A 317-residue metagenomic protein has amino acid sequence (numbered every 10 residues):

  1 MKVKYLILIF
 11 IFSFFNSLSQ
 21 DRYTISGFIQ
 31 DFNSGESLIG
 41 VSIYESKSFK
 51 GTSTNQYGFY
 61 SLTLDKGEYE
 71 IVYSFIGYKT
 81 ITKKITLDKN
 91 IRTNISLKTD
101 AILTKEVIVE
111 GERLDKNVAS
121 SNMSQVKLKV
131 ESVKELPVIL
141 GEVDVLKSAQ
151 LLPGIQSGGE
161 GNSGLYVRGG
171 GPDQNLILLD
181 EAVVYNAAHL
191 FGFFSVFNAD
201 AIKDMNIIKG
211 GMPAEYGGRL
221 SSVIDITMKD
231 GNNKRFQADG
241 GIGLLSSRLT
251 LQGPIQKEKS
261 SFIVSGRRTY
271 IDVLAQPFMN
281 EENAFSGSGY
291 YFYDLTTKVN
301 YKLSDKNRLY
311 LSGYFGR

Functional and structural regions predicted by a protein language model:
S19-E106, E112: Periplasm-facing N-terminal accessory domains of Gram-negative outer-membrane beta-barrel systems
T24, G243-R268, N283-R317: Transmembrane beta-barrel wall of Gram-negative outer-membrane proteins
V72, S148, R168, I208 (+4 more regions): Transmembrane beta-barrel domains of outer membrane proteins
K79, E106-M212, V223, K229-D230: Periplasmic N-terminal accessory/gating domains of Gram-negative outer-membrane beta-barrel systems
K105, N175, A201, K234-A238 (+2 more regions): Outer-envelope beta-barrel architecture signal
L114, P172, V184, K229 (+4 more regions): Structural signature of outer-membrane beta-barrel domains
E160, R219, N233, G240-L244 (+1 more regions): Transmembrane beta-barrel outer-membrane domains
H189, R235-Q237, N280-F285: Extracellular loop and loop/strand-boundary signature of outer-membrane beta-barrel proteins
